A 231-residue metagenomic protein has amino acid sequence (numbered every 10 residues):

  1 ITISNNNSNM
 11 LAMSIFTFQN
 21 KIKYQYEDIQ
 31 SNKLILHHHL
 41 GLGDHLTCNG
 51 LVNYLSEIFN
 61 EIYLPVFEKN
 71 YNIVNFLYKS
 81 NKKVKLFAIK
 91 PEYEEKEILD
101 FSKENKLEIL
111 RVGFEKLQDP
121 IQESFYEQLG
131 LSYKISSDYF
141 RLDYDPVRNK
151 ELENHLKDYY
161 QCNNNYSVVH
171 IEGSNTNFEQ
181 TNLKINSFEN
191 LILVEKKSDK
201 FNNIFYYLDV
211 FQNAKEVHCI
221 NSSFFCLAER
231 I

Functional and structural regions predicted by a protein language model:
I1-I231: Catalytic machinery of carbohydrate-active enzymes, primarily nucleotide-sugar-dependent glycosyltransferases
